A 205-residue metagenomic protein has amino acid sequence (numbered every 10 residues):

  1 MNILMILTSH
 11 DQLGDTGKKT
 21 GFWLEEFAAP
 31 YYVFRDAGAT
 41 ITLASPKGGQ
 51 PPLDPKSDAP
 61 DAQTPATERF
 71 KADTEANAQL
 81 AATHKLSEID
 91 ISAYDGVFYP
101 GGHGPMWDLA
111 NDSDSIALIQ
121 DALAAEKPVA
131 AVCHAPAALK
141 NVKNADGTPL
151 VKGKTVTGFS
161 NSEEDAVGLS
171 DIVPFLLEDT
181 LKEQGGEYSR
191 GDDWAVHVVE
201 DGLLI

Functional and structural regions predicted by a protein language model:
M1-A125, A137-I205: Extended, subdomain-level signal for the structured scaffold at the beginning of enzyme domains
E126-A130: Conserved, well-structured core segments that form or line functional sites
V132-P136: Short, thiol/selenol-centered motifs that function as redox-active sites or metal-ligating centers
